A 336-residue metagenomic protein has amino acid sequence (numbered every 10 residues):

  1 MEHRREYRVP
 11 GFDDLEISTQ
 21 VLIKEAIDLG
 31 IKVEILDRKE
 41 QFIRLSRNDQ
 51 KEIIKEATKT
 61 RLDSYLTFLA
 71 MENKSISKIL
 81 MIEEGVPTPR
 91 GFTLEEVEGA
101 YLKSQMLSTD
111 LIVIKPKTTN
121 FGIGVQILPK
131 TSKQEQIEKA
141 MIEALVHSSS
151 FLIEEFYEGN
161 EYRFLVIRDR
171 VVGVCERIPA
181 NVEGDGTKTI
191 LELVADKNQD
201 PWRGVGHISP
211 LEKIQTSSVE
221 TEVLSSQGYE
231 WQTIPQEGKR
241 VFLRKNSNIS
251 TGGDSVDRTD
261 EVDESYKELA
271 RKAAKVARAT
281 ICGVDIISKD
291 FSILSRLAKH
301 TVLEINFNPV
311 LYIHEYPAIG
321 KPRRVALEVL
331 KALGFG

Functional and structural regions predicted by a protein language model:
M1-E72, I76-I79, E98: ATP-binding N-terminal substructure of ATP-dependent carboxylate-amine bond-forming enzymes
T19-I23, Y266-R271, L330: Short, hydrophobic/amphipathic alpha-helical packing segments that form internal helix faces or helix-helix interfaces
I23, K78, Y101, T221 (+1 more regions): Short glycine-/small-residue-rich flexible loop motifs, especially phosphate/cofactor-binding loops
E34-D37, I114, I153, V284: General beta-strand structural signal in soluble alpha/beta enzymes
I43-I53, Y162-G173, S292-L311: A short beta-strand motif that forms the metal-chelation/ATP-contact edge of phosphoryl-transfer active sites
I53-Q215, D263-K267: Active-site nucleotide/adenylate-binding loops and adjacent lid/helix of ATP-dependent enzymes
E143, H147, D196-S292: A long amphipathic alpha-helix within ATP-dependent nucleotide-binding catalytic cores
T251-E261, S265, K275-I281, S288-G336: C-terminal active-site "lid" helix and adjoining low-complexity regulatory extension at the edge of ATP-using catalytic
